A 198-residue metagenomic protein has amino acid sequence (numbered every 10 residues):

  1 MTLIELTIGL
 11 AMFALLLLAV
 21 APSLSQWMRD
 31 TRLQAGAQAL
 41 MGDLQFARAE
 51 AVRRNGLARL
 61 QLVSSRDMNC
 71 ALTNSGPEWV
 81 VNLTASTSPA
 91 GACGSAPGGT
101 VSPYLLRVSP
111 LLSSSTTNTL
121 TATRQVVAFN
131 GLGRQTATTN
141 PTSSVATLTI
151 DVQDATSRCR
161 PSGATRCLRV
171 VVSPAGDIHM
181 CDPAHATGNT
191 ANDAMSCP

Functional and structural regions predicted by a protein language model:
E5, E50: Acidic-residue sensor for enzyme active/binding pockets
L6-S23: Alpha-helical hydrophobic helix detector
A19-Q34, Q38-M41, Q45-A49, L57 (+1 more regions): N-terminal helix-rich module
